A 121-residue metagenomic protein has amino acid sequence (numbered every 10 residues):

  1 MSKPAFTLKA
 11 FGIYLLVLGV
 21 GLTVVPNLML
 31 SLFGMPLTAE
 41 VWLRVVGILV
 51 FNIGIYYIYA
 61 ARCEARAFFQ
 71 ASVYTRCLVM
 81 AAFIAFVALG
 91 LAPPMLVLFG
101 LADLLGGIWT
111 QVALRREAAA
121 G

Functional and structural regions predicted by a protein language model:
S2-V41: Membrane-helix boundary elements
I13-T23, E40-A61, V73-A81: Core segments of alpha-helical transmembrane spans in multipass integral membrane proteins
V25-P26, G34-M35, E64, V87-L91 (+1 more regions): Short helix-capping/hinge motifs at transmembrane helix termini and TM-loop junctions
F33-W42, F69-S72, P94-A102: Non-cytosolic membrane-interface motifs at loop->transmembrane helix junctions
V50-G54, A60-A61, G90-M95, R115-G121: A cytosolic-side transmembrane-helix exit/cap motif
A61-F68, A81-L98: Membrane-helix boundary connector in multi-pass membrane proteins
F86-L89, L101-G121: Membrane-water interface at the C-terminal end of transmembrane alpha helices
